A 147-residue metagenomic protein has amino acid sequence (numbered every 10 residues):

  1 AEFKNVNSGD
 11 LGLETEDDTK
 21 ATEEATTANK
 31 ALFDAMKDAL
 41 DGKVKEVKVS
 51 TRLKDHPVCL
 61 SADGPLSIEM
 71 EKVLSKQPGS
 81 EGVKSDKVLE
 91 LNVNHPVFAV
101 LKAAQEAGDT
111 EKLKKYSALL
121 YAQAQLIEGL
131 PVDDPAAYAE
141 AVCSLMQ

Functional and structural regions predicted by a protein language model:
A1-Q147: Long, intrinsically disordered, charge-dense linkers/tails
